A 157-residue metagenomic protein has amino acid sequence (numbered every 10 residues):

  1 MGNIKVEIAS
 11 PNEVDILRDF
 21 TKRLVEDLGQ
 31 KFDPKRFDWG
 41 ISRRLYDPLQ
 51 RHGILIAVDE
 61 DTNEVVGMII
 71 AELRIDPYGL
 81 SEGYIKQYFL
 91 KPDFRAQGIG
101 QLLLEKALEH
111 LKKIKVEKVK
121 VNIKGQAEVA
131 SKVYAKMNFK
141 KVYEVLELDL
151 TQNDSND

Functional and structural regions predicted by a protein language model:
M1-D15, Q152-D157: Conserved N-terminal entry element of GNAT/NAT acetyltransferase domains
A9, Y88-L90, I123: Hydrophobic adenine-recognition pocket in adenosine-nucleotide-binding enzymes
P11, D19-L80, K86, D149: Acetyl-CoA-dependent GNAT
I85-R95: A short, internal acetyl-CoA/4′-phosphopantetheine-binding micro-motif in the GNAT/acyltransferase core
F94, G98-K106: Conserved acetyl-CoA pyrophosphate-binding loop and the N-cap/start of the following alpha-helix in GNAT-like
Q101, G125-Y143: Conserved active-site alpha-helix within GNAT-family acetyltransferase domains
K112-I123: Conserved GNAT acetyl-CoA-binding A-motif
K140, E144-D157: Terminal substrate-recognition subdomain of acyl/acetyltransferases
